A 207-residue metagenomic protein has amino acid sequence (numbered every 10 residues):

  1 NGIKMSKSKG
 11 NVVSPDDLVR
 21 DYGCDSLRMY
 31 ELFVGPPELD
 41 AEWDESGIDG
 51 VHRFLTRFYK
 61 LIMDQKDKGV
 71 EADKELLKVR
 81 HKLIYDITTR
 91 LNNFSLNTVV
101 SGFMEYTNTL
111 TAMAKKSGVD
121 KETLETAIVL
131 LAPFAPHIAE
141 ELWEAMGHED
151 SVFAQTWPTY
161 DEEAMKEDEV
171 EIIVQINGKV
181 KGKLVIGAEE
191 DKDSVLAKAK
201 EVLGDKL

Functional and structural regions predicted by a protein language model:
M5-S6, K181: Generic structural signal for well-ordered beta-strand positions
K9-G10, V185-I186: Short clusters of small/polar residues that mark proteolytic maturation junctions
D17-V185, D191: Helix-rich, typically C-terminal accessory recognition domains appended to large enzymatic cores
A188-L207: A short, contiguous, amphipathic alpha-helix enriched in charged residues
